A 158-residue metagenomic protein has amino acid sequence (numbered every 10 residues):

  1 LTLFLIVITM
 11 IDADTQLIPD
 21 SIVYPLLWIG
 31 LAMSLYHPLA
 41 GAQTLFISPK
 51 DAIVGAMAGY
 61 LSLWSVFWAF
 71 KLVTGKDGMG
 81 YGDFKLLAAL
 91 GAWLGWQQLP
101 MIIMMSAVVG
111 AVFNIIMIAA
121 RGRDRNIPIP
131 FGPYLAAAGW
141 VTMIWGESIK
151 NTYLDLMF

Functional and structural regions predicted by a protein language model:
L3-V109, N151-F158: Functional transmembrane core segments of multi-pass inner-membrane proteins
I29, Y60-L61, L135-I144: Hydrophobic cores of alpha-helical transmembrane segments in multi-pass inner/ER membrane proteins, independent
A42, A92, I116-M117, T142: Alpha-helix boundary/capping detector
Y81-G82, I116-V141: Interfacial loop-to-transmembrane junctions
G95-Q98, F113, M117-R121, W145: Hydrophobic alpha-helix feature that most strongly marks membrane-spanning transmembrane helices and their immediate
A137-F158: C-terminal domain-closing interface element
